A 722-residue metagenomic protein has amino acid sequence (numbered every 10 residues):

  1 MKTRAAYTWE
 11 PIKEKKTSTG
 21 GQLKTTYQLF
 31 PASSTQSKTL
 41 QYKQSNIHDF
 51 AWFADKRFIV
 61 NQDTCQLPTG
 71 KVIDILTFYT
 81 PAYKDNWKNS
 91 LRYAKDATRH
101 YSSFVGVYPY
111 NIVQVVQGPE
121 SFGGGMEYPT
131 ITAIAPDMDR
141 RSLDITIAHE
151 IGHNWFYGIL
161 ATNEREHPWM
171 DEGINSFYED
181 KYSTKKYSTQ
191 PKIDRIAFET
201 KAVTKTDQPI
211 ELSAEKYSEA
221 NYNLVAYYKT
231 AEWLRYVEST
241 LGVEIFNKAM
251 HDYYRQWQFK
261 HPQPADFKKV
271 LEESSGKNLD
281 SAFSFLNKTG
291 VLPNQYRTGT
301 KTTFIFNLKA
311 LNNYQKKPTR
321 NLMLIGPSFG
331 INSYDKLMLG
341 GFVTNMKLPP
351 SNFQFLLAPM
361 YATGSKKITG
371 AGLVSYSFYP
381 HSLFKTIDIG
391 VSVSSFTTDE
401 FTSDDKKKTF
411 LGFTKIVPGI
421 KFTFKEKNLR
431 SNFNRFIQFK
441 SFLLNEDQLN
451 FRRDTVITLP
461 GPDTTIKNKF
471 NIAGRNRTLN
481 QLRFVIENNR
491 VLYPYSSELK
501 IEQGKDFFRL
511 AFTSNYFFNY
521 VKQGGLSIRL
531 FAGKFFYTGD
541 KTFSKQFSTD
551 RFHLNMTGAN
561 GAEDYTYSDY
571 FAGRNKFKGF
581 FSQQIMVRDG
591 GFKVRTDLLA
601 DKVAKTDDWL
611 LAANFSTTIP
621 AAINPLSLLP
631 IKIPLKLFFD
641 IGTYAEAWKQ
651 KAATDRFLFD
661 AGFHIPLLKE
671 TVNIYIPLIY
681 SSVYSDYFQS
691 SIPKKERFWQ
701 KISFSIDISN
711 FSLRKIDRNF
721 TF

Functional and structural regions predicted by a protein language model:
M1-A148, F177: Hydrophobic helix-coil surface modules that form long, contiguous segments used for peptide/substrate interaction
R92-K95, T132-I193, M250: Zinc-dependent metallopeptidase catalytic helix centered on the HExxH motif and its immediate flanking segment
G124, E166-L241, N287: Acidic/His/Gly-enriched intrinsically disordered linker/tail segments that often contain short helix/coil "MoRF-like"
N223-R297: Amphipathic alpha-helical substructures
D252, N321-S333, L339-K347, S351-T363 (+10 more regions): Transmembrane beta-strand segments that form the barrel wall of outer-membrane beta-barrel proteins
S281-K288, L292-K385, T423, N428-S431 (+4 more regions): Outer-membrane beta-barrel initiation region
P327-F329, T369-A371, T386-T409, V417-K421 (+3 more regions): C-terminal outer-membrane beta-barrel translocator/porin domains of Gram-negative envelope proteins and their
I665, K669, K694-F722: Outer-membrane beta-barrel "beta-signal"
